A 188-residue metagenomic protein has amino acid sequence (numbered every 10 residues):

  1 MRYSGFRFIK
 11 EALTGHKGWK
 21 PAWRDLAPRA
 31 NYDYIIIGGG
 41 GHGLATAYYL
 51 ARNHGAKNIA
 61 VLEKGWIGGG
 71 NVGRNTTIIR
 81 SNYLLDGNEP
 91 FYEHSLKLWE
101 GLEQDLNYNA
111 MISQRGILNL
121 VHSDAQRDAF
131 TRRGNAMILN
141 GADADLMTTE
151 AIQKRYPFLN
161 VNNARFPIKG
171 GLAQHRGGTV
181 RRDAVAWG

Functional and structural regions predicted by a protein language model:
M1-Y34, Y49-K57: Extreme N-terminal leader/targeting segments of oxidoreductases
R29-N31, A110-N119, R133, N140 (+1 more regions): Helix-loop-beta segment of a Rossmann-like dinucleotide-binding subdomain
I37, L62, L120-V121: Short hydrophobic segments within beta-strands
G38-L44, K64: Glycine-rich Rossmann-fold phosphate-binding loop(s) that bind the pyrophosphate of adenine dinucleotide cofactors
A51-V72: Glycine-rich FAD pyrophosphate-binding loop
K64-G68, N107, F158-V161: Short beta-strand/turn micro-motifs at beta-sheet edges
T76-F158: Dinucleotide-binding Rossmann-like beta1-alpha1 core, especially the glycine-rich loop that anchors the ADP
